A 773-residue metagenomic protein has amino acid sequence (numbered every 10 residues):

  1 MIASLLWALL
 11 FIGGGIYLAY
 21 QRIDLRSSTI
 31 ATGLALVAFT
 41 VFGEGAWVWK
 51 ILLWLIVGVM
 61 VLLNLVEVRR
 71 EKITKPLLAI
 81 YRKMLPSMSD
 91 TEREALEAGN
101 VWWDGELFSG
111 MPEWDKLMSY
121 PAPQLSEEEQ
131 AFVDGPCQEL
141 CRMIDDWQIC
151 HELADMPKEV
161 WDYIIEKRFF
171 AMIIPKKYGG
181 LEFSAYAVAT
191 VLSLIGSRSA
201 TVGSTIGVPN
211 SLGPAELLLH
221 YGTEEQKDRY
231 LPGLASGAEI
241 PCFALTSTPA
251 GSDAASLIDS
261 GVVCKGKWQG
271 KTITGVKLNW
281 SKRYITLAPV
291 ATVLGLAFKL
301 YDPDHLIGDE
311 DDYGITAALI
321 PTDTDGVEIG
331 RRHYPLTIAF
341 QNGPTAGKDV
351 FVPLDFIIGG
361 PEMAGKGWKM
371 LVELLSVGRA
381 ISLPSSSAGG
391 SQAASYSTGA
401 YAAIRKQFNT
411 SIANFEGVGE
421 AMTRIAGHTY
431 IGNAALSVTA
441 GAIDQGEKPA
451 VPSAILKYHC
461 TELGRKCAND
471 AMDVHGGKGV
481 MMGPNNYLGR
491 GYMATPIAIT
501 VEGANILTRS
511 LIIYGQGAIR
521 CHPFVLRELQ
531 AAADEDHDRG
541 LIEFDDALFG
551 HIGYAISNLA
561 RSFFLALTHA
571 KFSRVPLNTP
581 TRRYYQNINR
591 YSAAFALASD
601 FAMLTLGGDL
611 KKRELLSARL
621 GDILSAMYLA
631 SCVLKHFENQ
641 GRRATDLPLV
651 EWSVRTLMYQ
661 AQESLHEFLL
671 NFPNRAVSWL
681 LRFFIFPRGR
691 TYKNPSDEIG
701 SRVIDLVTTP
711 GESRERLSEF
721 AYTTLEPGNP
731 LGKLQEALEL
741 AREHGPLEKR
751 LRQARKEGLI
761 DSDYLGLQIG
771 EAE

Functional and structural regions predicted by a protein language model:
W7-Y17, S28-F39, L52-P209, E216 (+4 more regions): Amphipathic, small/basic residue-rich leader segments at the start of a protein or domain
Y17-I30, E44-W47: Membrane-helix interface "capping/anchor" motifs
K271-V327: A short core secondary-structure module
D325-F351: Flexible, small-/acidic-enriched active-site or ligand-binding loops
P344-R379, Y396-A413, A435, N558-P580 (+1 more regions): A glycine-rich, basic-preceded beta-loop-alpha segment at the flavin cofactor/substrate interface of flavin-utilizing
G417-D444, E462, N469-M472, S625-H636: Loop-to-helix element that buttresses phosphate recognition and phosphoryl-transfer chemistry
E447-G479, P648-A661: Charged, glycine-rich active-site and insertion segments that engage polyanionic ligands
G553-E773: C-terminal amphipathic alpha-helical interaction region
